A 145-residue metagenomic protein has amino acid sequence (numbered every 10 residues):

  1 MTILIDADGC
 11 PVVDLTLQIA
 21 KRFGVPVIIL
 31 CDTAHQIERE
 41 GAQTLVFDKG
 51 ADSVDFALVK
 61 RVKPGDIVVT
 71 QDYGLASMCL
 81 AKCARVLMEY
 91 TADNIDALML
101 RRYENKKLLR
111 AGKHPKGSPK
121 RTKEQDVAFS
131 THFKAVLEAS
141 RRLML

Functional and structural regions predicted by a protein language model:
T2-L145: Nuclease catalytic cores that cleave nucleic-acid phosphodiester bonds, predominantly acidic two-metal-ion
